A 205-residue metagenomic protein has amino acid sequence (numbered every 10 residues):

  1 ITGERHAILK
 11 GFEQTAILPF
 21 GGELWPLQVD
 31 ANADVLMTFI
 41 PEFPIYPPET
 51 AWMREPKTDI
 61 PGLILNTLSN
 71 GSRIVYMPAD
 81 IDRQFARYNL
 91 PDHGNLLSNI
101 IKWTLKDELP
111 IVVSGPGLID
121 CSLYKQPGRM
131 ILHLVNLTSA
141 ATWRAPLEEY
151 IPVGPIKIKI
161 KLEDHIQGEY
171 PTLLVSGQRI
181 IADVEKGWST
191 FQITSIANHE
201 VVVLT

Functional and structural regions predicted by a protein language model:
I1-T205: A conserved amphipathic helix/loop scaffold that creates a polar/acidic microenvironment used either to coordinate
